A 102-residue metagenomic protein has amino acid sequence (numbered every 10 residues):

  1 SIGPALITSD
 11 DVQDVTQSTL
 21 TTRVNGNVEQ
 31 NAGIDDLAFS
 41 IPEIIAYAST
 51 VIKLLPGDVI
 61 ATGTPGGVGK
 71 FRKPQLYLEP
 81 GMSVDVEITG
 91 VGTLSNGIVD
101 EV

Functional and structural regions predicted by a protein language model:
S1-V102: Catalytic-pocket segment enriched in acidic/His residues
